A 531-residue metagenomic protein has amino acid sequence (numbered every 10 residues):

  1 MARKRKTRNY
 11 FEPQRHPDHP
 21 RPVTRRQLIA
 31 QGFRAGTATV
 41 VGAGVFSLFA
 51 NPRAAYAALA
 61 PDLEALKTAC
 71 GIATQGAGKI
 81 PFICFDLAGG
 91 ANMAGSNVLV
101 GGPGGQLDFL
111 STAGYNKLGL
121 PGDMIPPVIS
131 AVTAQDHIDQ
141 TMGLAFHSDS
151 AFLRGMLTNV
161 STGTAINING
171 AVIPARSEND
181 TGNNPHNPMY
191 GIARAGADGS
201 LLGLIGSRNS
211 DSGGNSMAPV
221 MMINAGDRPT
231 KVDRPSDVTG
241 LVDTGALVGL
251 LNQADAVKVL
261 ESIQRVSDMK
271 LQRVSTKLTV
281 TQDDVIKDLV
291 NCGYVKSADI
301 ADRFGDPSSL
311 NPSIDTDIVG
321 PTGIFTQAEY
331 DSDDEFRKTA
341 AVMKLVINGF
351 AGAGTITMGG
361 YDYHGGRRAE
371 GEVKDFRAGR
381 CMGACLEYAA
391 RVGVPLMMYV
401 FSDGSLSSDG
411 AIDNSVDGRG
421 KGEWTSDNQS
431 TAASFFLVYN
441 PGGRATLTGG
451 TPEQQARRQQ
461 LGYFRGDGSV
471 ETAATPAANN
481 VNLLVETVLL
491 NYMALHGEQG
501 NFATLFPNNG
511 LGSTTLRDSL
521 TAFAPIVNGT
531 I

Functional and structural regions predicted by a protein language model:
M1-Q27: N-terminal secretory signal peptides
I29-Y56: N-terminal export signals
A58-L99: N-terminal module-boundary/linker segments of secreted carbohydrate-active enzymes
G76, M93-L107, G182-N187, L201 (+3 more regions): Short, solvent-exposed loop/turn and secondary-structure capping segments
F82-D86, M93-A94, A171-P174, A353-T357 (+2 more regions): Structural recognition of the beta-strand scaffold that forms the well-ordered cores of secreted hydrolase catalytic
I125-D139, G360-I531: Feature marks hydrolase-like catalytic cores characterized by long aromatic- and Gly/Pro-rich stretches
P126-E261: Extracytoplasmic mature domains of secreted/periplasmic and thylakoid-lumen proteins
Q264-Y388: Anion-binding catalytic surfaces of enzymes that hydrolyze or transfer phosphate/sulfate esters
